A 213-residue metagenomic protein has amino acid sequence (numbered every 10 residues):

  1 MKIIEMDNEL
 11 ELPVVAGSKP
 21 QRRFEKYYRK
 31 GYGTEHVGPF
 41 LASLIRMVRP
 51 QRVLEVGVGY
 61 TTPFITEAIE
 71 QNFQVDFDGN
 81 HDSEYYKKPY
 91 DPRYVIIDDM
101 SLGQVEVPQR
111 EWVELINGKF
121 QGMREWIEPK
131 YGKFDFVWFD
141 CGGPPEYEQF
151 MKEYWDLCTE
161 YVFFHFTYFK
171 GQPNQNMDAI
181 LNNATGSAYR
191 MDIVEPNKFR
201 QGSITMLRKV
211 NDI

Functional and structural regions predicted by a protein language model:
M1-Y32: Rossmann-like AdoMet
K30-F120: SAM cofactor-binding core of SAM-dependent methyltransferases, primarily the Rossmann-like beta-alpha-beta module
L54, I97-D98, F139-C141, F164-F166: Active-site flanking residues adjacent to catalytic metal/cofactor-binding acidic residues
T61-P63, M123-R124, E146-E148: Short, well-ordered alpha-helical microsegments
K87-P89, Y131, E153-C158: Short, conserved loop/helix-junction motifs that constitute active-site signature segments in enzyme catalytic cores
V105, E125-I127, G171-N176: Short, charged, surface-exposed secondary-structure boundary motifs
G122-G132: Short amphipathic alpha-helix with an adjacent loop that forms part of the alpha/beta core around
F136, G143-I213: C-terminal substrate-binding/active-site "lid" region of AdoMet-derived donor-dependent transferases
